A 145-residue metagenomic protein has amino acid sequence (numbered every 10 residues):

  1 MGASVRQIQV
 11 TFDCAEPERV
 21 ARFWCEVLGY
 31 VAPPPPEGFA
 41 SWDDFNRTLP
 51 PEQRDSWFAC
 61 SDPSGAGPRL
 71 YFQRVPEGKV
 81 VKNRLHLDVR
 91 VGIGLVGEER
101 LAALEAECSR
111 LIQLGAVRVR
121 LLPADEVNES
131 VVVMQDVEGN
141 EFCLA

Functional and structural regions predicted by a protein language model:
G2-F12, P34-P35, D44-L49, F58-K79 (+2 more regions): Vicinal oxygen chelate
A3, A15-E26: Hydrophobic ligand-binding cavity/cleft-lining segments
F12-D13, E99: Residues that cap or flank secondary-structure elements
R19-A21, L95-A106: Short, conserved charged micro-motifs
A21, C25-P35, W42-D44: Gly/Pro/Ser/Thr-rich low-complexity, intrinsically disordered segments predominantly at protein N-termini
V80-R100: Mid-chain, well-packed structural core segment of small domains
